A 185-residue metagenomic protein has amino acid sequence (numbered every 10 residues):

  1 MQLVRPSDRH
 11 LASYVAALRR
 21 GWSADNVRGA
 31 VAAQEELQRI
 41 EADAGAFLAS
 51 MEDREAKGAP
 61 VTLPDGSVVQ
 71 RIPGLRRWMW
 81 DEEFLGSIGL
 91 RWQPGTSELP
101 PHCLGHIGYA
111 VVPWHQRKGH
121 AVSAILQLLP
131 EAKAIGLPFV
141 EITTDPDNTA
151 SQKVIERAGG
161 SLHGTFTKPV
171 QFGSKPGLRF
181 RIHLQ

Functional and structural regions predicted by a protein language model:
M1-H106, P113, E131, Q171-Q185: GNAT-family acyltransferases
R9, S13, A124, A150: Charged catalytic carboxylate motif
H106, F139, A150: Amphipathic alpha-helical recognition patches that constitute DNA-binding helices
G108-V111, R117-A134, Q152-R157: Conserved acetyl-CoA-binding loop-helix of GNAT-fold acetyltransferases
Q116-R117, D147: Glycine-/small-residue-rich active-site loops that bind phosphorylated ligands and cofactors
A132-T143: Conserved GNAT acetyl-CoA-binding A-motif
I142-Q152: Conserved beta-strand-loop-alpha-helix junction that forms the acyl-donor binding cleft
T143, S161-G177: Conserved catalytic-core motifs of GNAT/GCN5-like acyltransferases
